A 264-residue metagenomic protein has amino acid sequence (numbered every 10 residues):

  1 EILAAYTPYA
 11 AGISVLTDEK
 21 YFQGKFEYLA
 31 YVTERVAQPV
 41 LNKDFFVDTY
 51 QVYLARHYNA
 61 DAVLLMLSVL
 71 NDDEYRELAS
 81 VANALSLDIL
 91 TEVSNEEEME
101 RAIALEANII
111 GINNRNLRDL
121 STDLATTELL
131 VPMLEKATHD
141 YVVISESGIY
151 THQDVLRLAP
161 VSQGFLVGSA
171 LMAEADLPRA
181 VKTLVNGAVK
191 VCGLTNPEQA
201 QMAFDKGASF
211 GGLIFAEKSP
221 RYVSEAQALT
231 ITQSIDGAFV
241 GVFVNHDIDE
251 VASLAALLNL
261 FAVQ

Functional and structural regions predicted by a protein language model:
E1, P178-M202: N-terminal amphipathic alpha-helix/helix-capping segment at the start of soluble metabolic enzymes
E1-L90, E98-R101, T127-L130, A216-Q264: N-terminal active-site wall of soluble small-molecule enzyme domains
A5-A10, M202-A208: A short, Lys/Arg-enriched amphipathic alpha-helix followed by its capping loop at the start of a domain
T17, L54-E74, G111-S121, V161-V181 (+2 more regions): Glycine-rich phosphate-binding active-site loops on the catalytic face of alpha/beta enzymes
N42-K43, L65-M66, S145-E146, V167 (+1 more regions): Thr-Gly-centered strand-to-loop micro-motif
V47-N59, S94-L105, S145-V167, T195-K206 (+1 more regions): Catalytic cores of alpha/beta
I109-V161, F165: Catalytic-face loop-and-helix region of soluble metabolic enzyme cores
L124-L134, A159, L171-V189, S224-I235: C-terminal helical cap(s) of enzyme catalytic domains, especially alpha/beta-barrels
